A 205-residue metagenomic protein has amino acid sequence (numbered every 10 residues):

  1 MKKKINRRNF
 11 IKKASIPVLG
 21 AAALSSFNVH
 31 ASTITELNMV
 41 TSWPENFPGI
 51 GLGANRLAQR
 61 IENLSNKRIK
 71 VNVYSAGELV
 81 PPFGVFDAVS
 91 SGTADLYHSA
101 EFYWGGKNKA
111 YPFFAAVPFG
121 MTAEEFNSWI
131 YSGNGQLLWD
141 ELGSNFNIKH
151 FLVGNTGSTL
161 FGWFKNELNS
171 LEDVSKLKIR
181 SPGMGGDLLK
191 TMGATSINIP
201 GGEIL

Functional and structural regions predicted by a protein language model:
K2, A58-E62, A100-G201: Contiguous mixed-secondary-structure segments that line small-molecule binding/active-site clefts of soluble domains
K2-A22: N-terminal secretory signal peptides and thylakoid transit peptides that target proteins across membranes
S25-V40: C-terminal segment of N-terminal export signals and the immediately downstream linker at the start of the mature
N38-N55, A76-V80: Extracytoplasmic "Venus flytrap"
F47-N72, D187: Short, polar/charged alpha-helical segment
K67-I69, V85-S99, K178-R180, A194-I197: Alpha-to-beta junction loops
Y74-D87, P182-M184, S196-L205: Short helix-initiation/N-cap motifs at beta->coil->alpha
